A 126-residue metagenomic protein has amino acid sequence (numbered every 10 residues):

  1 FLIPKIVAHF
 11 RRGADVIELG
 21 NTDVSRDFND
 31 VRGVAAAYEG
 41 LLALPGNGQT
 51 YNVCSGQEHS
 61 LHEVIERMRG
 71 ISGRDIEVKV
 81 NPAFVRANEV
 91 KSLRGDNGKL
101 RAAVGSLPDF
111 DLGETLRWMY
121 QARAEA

Functional and structural regions predicted by a protein language model:
F1-D27, V31-G40, I65-I71: NAD(P)-dependent short-chain dehydrogenase/reductase
K5-D15, L44-V85: Mid/C-terminal beta-alpha module of Rossmann-like enzyme folds, strongest in SDR-family dehydrogenases/epimerases
I6, L100-R101: Structural element of the ATP-grasp superfamily
D23-A35, T50-G70, N88, D109-F110 (+1 more regions): Substrate-binding strand-loop-helix patch in Rossmann-like NAD(P)-dependent oxidoreductase/epimerase domains
L61, P82-K99, E114: Active-site loop of classical SDR/Rossmann-like NAD(P)-dependent oxidoreductases, centered on the catalytic Tyr-X3-Lys
D111-A126: Amphipathic terminal alpha-helices
